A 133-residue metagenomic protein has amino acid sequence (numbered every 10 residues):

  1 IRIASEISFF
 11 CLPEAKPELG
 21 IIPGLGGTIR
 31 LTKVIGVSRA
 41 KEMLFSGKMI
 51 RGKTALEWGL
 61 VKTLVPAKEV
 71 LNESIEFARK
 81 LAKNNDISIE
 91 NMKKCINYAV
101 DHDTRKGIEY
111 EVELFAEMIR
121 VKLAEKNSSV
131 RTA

Functional and structural regions predicted by a protein language model:
I1, E42, S46-K48, T54 (+2 more regions): Well-ordered beta-strand positions
I1-M43, W58, E73, F77: CoA-thioester-processing core
I7, T28, T32, T54 (+3 more regions): Residue-identity detector for threonine
G47-K53, K68-A133: C-terminal alpha-helix plus adjacent terminal tail
W58-L60, V100: Aromatic-glycine-rich donor-binding/catalytic loop that engages nucleotide-sugar donors across glycosyltransferases
